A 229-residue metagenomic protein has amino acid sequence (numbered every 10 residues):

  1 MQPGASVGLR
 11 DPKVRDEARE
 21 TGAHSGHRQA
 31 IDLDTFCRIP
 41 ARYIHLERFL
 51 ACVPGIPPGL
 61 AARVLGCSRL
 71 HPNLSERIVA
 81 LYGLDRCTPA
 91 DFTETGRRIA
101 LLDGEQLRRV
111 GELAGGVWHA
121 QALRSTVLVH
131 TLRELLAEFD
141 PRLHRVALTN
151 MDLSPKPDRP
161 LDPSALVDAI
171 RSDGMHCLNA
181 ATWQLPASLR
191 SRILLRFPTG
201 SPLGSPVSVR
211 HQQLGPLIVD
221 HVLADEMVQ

Functional and structural regions predicted by a protein language model:
Q2-Q229: General marker for long, soluble alpha-helical cores
